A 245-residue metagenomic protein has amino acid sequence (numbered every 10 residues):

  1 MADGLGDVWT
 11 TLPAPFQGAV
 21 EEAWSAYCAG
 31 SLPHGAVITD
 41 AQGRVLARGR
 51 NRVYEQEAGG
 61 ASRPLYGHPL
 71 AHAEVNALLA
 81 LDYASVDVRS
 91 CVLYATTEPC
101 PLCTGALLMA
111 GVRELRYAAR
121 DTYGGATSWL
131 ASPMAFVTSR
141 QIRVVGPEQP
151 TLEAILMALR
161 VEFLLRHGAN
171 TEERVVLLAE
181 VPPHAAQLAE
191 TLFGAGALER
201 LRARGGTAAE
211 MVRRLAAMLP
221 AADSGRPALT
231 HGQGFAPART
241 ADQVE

Functional and structural regions predicted by a protein language model:
M1-A26, A110-E245: Zinc-dependent deaminase
C28-L32: A short helix-loop-beta-strand connector motif used in the catalytic cores of GNAT acetyltransferases and, in some
H34-G43: Short beta-strand scaffold segments in enzyme catalytic cores
V37, N51, G234-A236: Compositionally biased, intrinsically disordered low-complexity regions
A47-L165: Zn2+-dependent cytidine deaminase-like catalytic core
